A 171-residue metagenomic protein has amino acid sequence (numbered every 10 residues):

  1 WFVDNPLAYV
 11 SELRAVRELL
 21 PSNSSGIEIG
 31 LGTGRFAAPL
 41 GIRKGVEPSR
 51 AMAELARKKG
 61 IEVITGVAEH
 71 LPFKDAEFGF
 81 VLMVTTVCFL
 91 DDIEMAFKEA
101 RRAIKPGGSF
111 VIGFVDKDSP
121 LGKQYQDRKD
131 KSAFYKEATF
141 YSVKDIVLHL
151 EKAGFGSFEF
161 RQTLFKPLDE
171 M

Functional and structural regions predicted by a protein language model:
W1-N23, R35-F36, M52, L164: Conserved class I S-adenosyl-L-methionine
I27-H70: Class I SAM-dependent methyltransferase SAM/SAH-binding core
L82: A conserved beta-strand element that flanks and buttresses the S-adenosyl-L-methionine
T85-C88: Short catalytic micro-motifs in class I SAM-dependent methyltransferases
E94-P106: A short glycine-rich, Lys/Arg-flanked "PGG" loop and its adjoining helix->strand segment in the class I
S109-E137: Conserved class I S-adenosyl-L-methionine
A138-F160: Short alpha-helix
F155-M171: Conserved catalytic loop of SAM-dependent methyltransferase domains
